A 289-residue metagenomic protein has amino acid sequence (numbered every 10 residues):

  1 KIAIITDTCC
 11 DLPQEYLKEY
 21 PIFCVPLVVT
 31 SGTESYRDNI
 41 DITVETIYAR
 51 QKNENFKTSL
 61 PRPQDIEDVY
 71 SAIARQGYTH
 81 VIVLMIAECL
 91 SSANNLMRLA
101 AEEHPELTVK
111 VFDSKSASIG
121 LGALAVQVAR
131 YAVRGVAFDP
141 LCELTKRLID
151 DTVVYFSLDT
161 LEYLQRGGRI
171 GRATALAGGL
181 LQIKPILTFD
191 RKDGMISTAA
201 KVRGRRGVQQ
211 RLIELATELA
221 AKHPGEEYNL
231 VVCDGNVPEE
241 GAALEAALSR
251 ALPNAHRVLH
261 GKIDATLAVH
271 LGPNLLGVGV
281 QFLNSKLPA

Functional and structural regions predicted by a protein language model:
K1-I2, Y78: Local beta-strand N-terminus motif with an aromatic residue
A3, C9-F23, V28, S71 (+4 more regions): Mixed-charge interfacial surface used for oligomerization/domain docking and macromolecular partner engagement
A3-D65: N-terminal glycine-rich anion-binding loop in soluble enzyme alpha/beta folds
I42-I47, Q76, R98-E103: A short glycine/small-residue-enriched secondary-structure motif
A49-F56, S71, R75, D150 (+1 more regions): Generic surface-pattern signal
F56-P63, V83-L90, S114-S118, Y131: Short gly/ser-rich anion-binding loops that grip negatively charged ligand groups
D65-M97: N-terminal glycine-rich phosphate/adenylate-binding segment common to multiple enzyme folds
